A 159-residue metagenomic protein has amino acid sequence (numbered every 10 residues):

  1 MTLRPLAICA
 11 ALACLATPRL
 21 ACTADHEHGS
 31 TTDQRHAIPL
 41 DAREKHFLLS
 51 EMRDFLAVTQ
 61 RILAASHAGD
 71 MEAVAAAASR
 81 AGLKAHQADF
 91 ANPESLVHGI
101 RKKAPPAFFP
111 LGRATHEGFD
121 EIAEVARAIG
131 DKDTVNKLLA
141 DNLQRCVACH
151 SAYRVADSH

Functional and structural regions predicted by a protein language model:
M1-P5: Positively charged n-region of N-terminal signal peptides that target proteins for export
A7-T17: Bacterial N-terminal signal peptides
R19-T23: Sec/Tat signal peptide C-region and signal peptidase I cleavage site
A24-V74, S79-H159: Sequence context surrounding c-type heme c attachment/ligation sites in exported
